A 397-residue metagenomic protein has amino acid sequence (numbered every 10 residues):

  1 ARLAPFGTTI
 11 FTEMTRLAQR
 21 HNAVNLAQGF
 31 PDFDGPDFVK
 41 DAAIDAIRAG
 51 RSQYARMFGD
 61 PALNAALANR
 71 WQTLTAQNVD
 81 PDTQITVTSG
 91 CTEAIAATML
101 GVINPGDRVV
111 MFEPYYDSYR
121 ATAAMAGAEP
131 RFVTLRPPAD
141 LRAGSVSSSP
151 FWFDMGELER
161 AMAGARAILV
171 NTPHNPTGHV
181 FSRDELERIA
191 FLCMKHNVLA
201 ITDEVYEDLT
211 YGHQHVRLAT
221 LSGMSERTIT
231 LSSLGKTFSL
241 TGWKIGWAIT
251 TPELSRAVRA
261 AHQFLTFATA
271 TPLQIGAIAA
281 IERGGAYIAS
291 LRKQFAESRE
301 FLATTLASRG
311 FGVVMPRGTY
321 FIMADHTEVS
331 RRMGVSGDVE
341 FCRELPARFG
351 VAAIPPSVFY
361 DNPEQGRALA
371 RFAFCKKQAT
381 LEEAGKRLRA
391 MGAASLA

Functional and structural regions predicted by a protein language model:
R2-G90, A97, A280-R283, S395-A397: N-terminal small-domain helix-loop-helix segment of the aminotransferase-like
H21, A126, K195-H196, R309 (+1 more regions): Helix C-cap/helix->beta junction micro-motif
N69, Q77, V110, G156-E159 (+3 more regions): PLP-dependent enzyme catalytic core of the Aspartate aminotransferase-like
G101-A123: Conserved PLP-anchoring active-site segment centered on the Schiff-base-forming lysine
D107, A128, K195-L199, M224-E226: A short helix->loop->beta-strand "cap" motif at the edges of active sites that frequently abuts
L135-G212: Active-site phosphate-binding strand-loop segment of PLP-dependent enzymes
E226-A296, E300-F311, M391-A393: Conserved core segment of the aminotransferase class I/II
F295-A296, R309-F349: Conserved PLP-binding catalytic core of the aspartate aminotransferase-like
